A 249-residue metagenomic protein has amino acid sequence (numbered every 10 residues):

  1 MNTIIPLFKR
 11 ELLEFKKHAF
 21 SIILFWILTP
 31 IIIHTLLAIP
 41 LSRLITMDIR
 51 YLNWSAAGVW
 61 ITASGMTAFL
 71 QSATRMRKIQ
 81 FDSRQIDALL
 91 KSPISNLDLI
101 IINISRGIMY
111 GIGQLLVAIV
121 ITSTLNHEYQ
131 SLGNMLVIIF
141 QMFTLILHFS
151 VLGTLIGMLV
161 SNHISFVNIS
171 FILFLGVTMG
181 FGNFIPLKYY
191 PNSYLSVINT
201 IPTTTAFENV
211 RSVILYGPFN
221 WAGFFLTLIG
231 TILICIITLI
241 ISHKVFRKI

Functional and structural regions predicted by a protein language model:
M1-I22: N-terminal Sec/SRP start-transfer signal
M1-L7, N183-N220, F224-F225: Short hydrophobic, aromatic-rich alpha-helical segments embedded in or entering the lipid bilayer of multi-pass
K17-R43, N53-A68, G111-I112, I172-T178 (+1 more regions): Hydrophobic alpha-helical transmembrane segments of multi-pass membrane transport/permease proteins
H18-I22, W54-G58, M66-L70, I102 (+4 more regions): Short alpha-helical transmembrane interface motifs in multi-pass membrane proteins
L37-R43, I214-P218, L226-I249: Junction motif at the cytosolic side of a transmembrane helix
I39-L41, L159-T200, T204: Transmembrane helix segments
L52-L125, I172: Hydrophobic alpha-helical transmembrane segments of multi-pass membrane transport proteins
N96, I101-S170, W221-I240: Alpha-helical transmembrane segments and their short interhelical loops
